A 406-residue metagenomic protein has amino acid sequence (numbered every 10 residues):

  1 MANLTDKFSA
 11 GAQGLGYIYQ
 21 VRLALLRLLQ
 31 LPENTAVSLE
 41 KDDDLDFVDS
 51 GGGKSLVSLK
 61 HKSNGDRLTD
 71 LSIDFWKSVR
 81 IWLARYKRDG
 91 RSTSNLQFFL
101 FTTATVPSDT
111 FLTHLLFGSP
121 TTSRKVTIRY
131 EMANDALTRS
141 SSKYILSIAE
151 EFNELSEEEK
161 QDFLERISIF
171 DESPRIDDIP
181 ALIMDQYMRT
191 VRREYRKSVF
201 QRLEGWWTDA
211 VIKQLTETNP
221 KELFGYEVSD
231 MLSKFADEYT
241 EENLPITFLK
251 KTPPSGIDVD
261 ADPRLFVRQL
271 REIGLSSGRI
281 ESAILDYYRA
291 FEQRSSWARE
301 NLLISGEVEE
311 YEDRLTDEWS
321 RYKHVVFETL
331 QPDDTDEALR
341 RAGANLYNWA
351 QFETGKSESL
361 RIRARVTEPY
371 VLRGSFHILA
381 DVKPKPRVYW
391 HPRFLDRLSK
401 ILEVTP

Functional and structural regions predicted by a protein language model:
M1-G11, K62-E358: Acidic metal-coordinating catalytic centers involved in nucleic-acid phosphodiester chemistry
D6-K7, Q13-G14, I18-I81: Catalytic centers of nucleases
V48-G52, W82, S123, E368-V371: Short alpha-helical interface elements
S359-P406: Hydrophobic, glycine-enriched assembly/anchoring segments
